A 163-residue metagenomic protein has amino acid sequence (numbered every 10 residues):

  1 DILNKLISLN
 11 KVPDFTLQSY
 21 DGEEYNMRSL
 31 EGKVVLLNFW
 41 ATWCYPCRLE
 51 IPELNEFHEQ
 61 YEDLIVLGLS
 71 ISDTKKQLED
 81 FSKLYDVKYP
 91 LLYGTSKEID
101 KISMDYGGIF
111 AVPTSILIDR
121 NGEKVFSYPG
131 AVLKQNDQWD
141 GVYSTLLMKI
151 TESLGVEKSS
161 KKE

Functional and structural regions predicted by a protein language model:
D1-D14, D80: N-proximal helix/coil linker or "cap" segments that precede and/or mark the start of modular domains
D14-V35: A short beta-strand-turn-helix
L30-K33, D63, V87-K88: Active-site acidic short loop of glycosyltransferases
E31-G32, F39-E56: Conserved redox-active cysteine motifs that mediate thiol-disulfide chemistry, especially di-cysteine Cys-X(1-2)-Cys
L36-L37, V66, S115: Hydrophobic beta-strand anchors of alpha/beta hydrolase catalytic cores
R48-D86, S96-S103: Structural microenvironment flanking redox-active thiols in thiol-disulfide oxidoreductases
L84-V87, G94-K149: Thiol/disulfide oxidoreductase modules built on the thioredoxin-like
K149-E163: Non-globular targeting/processing and membrane-anchoring segments
